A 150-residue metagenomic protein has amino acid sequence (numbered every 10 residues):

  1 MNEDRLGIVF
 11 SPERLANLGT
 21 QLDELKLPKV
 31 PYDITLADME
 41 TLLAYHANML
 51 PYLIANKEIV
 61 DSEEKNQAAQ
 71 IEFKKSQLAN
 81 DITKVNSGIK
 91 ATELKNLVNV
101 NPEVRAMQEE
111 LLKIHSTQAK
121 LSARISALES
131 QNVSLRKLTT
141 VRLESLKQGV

Functional and structural regions predicted by a protein language model:
M1-V30: Extended, charged low-complexity scaffolding/tethering segments
R14-N17, D38, E93, E103 (+1 more regions): Exposed alpha-helical structural elements
T20-A55: Short, charge-rich amphipathic alpha-helices with coiled-coil/heptad character
T41-L78: Short, well-structured hydrophobic secondary-structure segments
D61-F73, R105-V141: Long amphipathic alpha-helical coiled-coil segments
A68-L112: Extended, amphipathic alpha-helical coiled-coil scaffold segments used for oligomerization/tethering in eukaryotic
T140-V150: Acidic, low-complexity, intrinsically disordered peripheral segments
